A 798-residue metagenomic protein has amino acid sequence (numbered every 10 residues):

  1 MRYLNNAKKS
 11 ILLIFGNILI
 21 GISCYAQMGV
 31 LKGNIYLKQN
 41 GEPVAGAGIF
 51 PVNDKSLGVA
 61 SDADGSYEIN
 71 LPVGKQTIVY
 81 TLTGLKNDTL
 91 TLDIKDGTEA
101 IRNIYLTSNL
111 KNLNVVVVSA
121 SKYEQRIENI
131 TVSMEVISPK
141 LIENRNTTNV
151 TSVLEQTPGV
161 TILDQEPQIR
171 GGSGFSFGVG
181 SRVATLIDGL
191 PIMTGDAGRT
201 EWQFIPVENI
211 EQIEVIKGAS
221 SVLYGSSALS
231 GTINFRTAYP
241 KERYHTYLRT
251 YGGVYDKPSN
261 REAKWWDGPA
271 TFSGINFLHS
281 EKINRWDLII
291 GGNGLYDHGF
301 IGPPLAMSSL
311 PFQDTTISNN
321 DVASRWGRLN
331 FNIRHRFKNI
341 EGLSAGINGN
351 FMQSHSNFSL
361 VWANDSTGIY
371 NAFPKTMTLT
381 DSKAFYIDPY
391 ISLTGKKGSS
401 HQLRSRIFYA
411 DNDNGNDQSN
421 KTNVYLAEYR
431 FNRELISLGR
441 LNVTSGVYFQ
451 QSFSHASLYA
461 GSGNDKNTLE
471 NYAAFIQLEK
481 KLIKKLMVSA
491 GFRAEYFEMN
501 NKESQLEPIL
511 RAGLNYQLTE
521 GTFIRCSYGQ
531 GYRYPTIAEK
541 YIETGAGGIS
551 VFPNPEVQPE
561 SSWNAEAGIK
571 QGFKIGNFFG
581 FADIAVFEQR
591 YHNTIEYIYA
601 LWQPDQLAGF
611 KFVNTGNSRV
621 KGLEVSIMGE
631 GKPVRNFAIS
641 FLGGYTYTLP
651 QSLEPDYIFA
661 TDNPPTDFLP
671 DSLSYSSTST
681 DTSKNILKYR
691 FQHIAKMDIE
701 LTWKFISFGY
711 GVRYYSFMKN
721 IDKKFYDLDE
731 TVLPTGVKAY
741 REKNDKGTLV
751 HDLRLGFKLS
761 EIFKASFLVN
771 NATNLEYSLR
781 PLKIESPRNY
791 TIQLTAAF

Functional and structural regions predicted by a protein language model:
Y36-N40, A47-V52, T81-L85, K95 (+1 more regions): Short, acidic, small-residue-rich periplasmic hinge/interaction motif at the N-terminus of Gram-negative outer-membrane
Y67-N70, L190-K217: Short acidic/polar hinge/loop motifs at secondary-structure boundaries that mediate gating or recognition
A100-Y105, V150-V153, Q168-R170, V183-L186 (+4 more regions): N-terminal periplasmic accessory domains that precede and gate Gram-negative outer-membrane beta-barrel machines
M134, T151-L190, T194: Extracytoplasmic beta-strand/coil segments of soluble accessory domains associated with Gram-negative outer-membrane
R249, V586-R590, K611-K723: Gram-negative outer-membrane beta-barrel transporters
D297-N330, R334-T394, S400-H401, F408-L426: Flexible loop and strand-edge segments within Gram-negative outer membrane beta-barrel domains
I391, R440-N442, S462-Q589, D698-E700: Structural signature of Gram-negative outer-membrane beta-barrels, strongest in the C-terminal barrel of TonB-dependent
Q402-N412, Q451, Q517, R525 (+2 more regions): Membrane-embedded beta-barrel scaffold of Gram-negative outer-membrane proteins
